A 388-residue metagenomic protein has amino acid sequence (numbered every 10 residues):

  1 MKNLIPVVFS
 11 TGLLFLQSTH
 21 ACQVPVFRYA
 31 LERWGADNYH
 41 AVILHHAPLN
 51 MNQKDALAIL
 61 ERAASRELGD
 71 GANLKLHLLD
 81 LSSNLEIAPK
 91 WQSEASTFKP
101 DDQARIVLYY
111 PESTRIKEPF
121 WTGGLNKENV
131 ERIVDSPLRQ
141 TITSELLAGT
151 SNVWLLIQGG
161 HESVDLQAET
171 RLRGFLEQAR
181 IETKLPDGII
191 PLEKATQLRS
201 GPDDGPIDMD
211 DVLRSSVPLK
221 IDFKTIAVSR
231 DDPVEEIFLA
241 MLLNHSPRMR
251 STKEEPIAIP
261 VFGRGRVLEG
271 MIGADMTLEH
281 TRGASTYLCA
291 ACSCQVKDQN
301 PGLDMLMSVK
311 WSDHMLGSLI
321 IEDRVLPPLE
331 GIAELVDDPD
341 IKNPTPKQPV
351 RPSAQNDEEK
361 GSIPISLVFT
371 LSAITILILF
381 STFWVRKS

Functional and structural regions predicted by a protein language model:
M1-I5, R386-S388: Positively charged n-region of N-terminal signal peptides that target proteins for export
N3-P6, C22-V24: Residue-level marker of intrinsically disordered, low-complexity segments enriched for small/polar residues
P6-F15: Bacterial N-terminal signal peptides
H20-S388: Non-globular targeting/processing and membrane-anchoring segments
